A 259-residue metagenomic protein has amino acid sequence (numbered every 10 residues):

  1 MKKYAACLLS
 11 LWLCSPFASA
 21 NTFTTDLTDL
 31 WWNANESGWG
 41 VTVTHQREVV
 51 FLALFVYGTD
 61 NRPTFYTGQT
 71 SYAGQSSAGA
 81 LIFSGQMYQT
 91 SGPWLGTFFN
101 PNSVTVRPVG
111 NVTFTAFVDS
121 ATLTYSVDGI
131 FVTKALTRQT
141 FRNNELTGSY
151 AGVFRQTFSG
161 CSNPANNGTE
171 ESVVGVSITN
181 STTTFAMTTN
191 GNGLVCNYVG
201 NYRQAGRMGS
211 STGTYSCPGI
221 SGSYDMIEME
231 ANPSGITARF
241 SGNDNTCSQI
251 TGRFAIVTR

Functional and structural regions predicted by a protein language model:
M1-Y4: Positively charged n-region of N-terminal signal peptides that target proteins for export
C7-S10: Hydrophobic helical h-region of N-terminal Sec-dependent signal peptides in bacterial secretory/periplasmic proteins
L13-F17: N-terminal signal peptide c-region/cleavage motif recognized by signal peptidases
A20-R259: Mature soluble binding/inhibitory domains
